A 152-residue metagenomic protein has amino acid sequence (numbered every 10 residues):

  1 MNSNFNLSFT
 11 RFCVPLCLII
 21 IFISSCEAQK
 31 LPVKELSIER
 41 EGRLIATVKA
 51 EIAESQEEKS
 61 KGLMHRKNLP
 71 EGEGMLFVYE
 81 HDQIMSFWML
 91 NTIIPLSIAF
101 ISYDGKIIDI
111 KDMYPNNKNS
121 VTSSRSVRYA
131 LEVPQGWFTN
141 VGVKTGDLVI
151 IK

Functional and structural regions predicted by a protein language model:
N2-N4, L18, T145: Intrinsically disordered, low-complexity peptide-like regions
N2-V14: Bacterial N-terminal signal peptides that target proteins for export
F5, I23-S24, A53: A general, composition-driven signal for non-globular sequence regions
N6, I19, E80-H81: Intrinsically disordered, low-complexity regions enriched in Ser/Pro/Gly/Gln/His and often acidic
C13-S24: Bacterial N-terminal signal peptides
A28-K152: Compact, glycine-rich, soluble single-domain proteins
